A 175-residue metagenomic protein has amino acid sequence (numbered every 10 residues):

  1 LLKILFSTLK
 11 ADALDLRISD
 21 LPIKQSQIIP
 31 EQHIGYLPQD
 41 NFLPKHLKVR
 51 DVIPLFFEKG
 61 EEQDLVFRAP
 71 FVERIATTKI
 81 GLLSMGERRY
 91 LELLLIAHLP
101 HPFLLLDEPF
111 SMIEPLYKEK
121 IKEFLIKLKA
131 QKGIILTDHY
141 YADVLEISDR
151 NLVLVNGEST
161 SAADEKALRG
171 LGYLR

Functional and structural regions predicted by a protein language model:
F6: Helix-to-loop junction immediately C-terminal to a conserved catalytic motif
A11-P30: Conserved ABC transporter NBD signature motif
D40, K45-E62: Q-loop/switch helix immediately C-terminal to the Walker
K79-S84: Conserved ABC ATPase signature
E108-P109: Walker B catalytic motif
Y140-E146: Conserved H-loop
E158-R175: Conserved beta-strand-loop-alpha-helix hinge in the C-terminal portion of ABC ATPase nucleotide-binding domains
